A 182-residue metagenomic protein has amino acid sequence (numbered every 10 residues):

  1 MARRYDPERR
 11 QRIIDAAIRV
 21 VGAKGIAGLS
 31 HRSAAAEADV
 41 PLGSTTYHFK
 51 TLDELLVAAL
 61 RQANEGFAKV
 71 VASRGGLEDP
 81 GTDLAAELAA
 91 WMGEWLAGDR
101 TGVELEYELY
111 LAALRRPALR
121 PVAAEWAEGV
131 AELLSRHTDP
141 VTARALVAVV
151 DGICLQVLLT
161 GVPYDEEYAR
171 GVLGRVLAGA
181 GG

Functional and structural regions predicted by a protein language model:
M1-E8: N-terminal intrinsically disordered/low-complexity leader segments
R12, R19-A58: Helix-turn-helix
R61-G66: Short, basic, alpha-helical segments at the C-terminal edge of helix-turn-helix-like DNA-binding modules
A68, G98-Y107, L114-R144, R170-G171: Amphipathic alpha-helical packing segments from all-alpha helical-bundle domains
K69-V103, L146: Hydrophobic alpha-helical connector segments
W91-M92, E106-Y110, L146, V150-I153: Short alpha-helical scaffolding segments that buttress acidic/His motifs in well-ordered protein cores
L119-A124, R136-G182: Hydrophobic/aromatic-rich alpha-helical bundle segments in the mid-to-C-terminal region
